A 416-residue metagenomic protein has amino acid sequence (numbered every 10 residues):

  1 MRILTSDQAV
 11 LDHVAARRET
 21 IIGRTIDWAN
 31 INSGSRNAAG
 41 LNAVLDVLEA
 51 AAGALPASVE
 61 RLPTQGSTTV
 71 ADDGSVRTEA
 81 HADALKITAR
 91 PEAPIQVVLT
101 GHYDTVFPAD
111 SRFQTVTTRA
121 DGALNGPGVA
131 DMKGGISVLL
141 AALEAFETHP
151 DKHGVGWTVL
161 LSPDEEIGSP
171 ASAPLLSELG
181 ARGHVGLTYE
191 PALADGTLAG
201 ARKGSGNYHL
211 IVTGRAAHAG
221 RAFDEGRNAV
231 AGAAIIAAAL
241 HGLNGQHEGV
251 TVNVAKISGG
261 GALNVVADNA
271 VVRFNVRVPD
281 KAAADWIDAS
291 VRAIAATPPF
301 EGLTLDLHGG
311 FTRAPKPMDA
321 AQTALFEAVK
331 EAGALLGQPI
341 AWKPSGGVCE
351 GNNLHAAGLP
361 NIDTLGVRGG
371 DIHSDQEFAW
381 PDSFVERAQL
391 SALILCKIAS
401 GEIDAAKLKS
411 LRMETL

Functional and structural regions predicted by a protein language model:
M1-A9, H13-A16, S33, A50-A51 (+5 more regions): Metal-dependent amide/peptide-bond hydrolase catalytic core, centered on the "pita-bread" metallohydrolase fold
R2-N125, T148: Acidic/His- and Gly-rich active-site-bordering loop/insert found across diverse amide/peptide-bond hydrolases
G34-R36, D72, P163-E166, R313-A314: Short histidine/acidic/glycine/proline-rich micro-motifs that form metal- and phosphate-coordinating active-site loops
A82, A93-V97, F113, A120-D121 (+4 more regions): Short coil/turn connectors at secondary-structure junctions
L99-G101, L160-S162, L187-E190, I211-T213 (+1 more regions): Short beta-strand segments
F113-V129, T213-A217, I372: Glycine/charged-rich beta-loop-alpha catalytic/anionic-binding loops adjacent to active sites
G126-K133, S162, A219-R227: Flexible, glycine/proline-enriched loop segments at strand-loop-helix junctions that form or flank small-ligand binding
M132-S205, G245, A399, A405-K409 (+1 more regions): Acidic/histidine-rich catalytic neighborhood of metal-dependent amide-processing enzymes
